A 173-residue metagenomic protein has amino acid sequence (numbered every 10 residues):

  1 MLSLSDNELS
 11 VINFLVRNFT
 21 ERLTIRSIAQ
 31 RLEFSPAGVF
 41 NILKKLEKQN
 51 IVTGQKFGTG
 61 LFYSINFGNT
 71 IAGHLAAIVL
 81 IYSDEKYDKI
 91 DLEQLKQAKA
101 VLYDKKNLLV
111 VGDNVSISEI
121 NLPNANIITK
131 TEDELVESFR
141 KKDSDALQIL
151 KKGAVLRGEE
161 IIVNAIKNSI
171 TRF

Functional and structural regions predicted by a protein language model:
M1-K44, K48-Y103, N114-F173: Catalytic core of pol beta-like nucleotidyltransferases
K106: Change "...and in nucleic-acid phosphodiester-cleaving endonucleases..." to "...and in nucleic-acid processing enzymes
L109-D113: Short hydrophobic/aromatic beta-strand micro-patches that form the beta-sheet surface supporting nucleotide- or nucleic
